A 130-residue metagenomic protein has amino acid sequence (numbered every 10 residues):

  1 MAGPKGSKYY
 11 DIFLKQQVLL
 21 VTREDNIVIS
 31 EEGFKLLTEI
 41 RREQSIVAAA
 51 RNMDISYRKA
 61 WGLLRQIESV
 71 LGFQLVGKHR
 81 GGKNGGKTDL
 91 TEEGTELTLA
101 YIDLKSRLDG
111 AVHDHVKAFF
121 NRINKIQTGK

Functional and structural regions predicted by a protein language model:
Y10-D25: Short, Lys/Arg-enriched N-terminal segment that forms or immediately precedes the first helix of a structured domain
E43-A49: Short helix-boundary/capping micro-motifs
D54-S56: Central "turn" residue of the DNA-binding helix-turn-helix
L63: Residues within the DNA-recognition helix of helix-turn-helix
S69-Q74: Residue cluster at the C-terminal edge of the helix-turn-helix DNA-binding motif
K78-D103: Basic, amphipathic "hinge/linker" alpha-helix immediately C-terminal to the N-terminal HTH DNA-binding motif
T95-K130: Helix-turn-helix/homeodomain-like alpha-helical modules used for DNA recognition and transcription-factor dimerization
